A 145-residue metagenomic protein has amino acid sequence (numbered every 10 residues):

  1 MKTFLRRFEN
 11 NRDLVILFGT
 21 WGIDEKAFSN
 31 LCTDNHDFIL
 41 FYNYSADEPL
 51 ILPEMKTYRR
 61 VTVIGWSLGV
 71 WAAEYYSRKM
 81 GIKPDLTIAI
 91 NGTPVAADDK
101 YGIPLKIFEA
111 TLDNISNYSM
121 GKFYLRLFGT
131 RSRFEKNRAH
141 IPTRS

Functional and structural regions predicted by a protein language model:
M1-P49: Conserved HGGG/HGGXW glycine-rich cap/lid loop of the alpha/beta-hydrolase fold
I16, I39, T62, I88-I90: Hydrophobic/aromatic beta-strand patches that form the interior of the parallel beta-sheet core in alpha/beta enzyme
N30, Y75-K79: Active-site signature of alpha/beta-hydrolase-fold catalytic machinery across serine- and Asp/Cys-nucleophile hydrolases
L52-R60: Gly/Ser-rich "nucleophile elbow"/oxyanion-hole loop immediately N-terminal to the catalytic nucleophile in hydrolases
I64-A73: Gly/Ala-rich beta-loop-alpha elbow adjacent to hydrolase catalytic centers
S67, T93-A96, G129: Short, flexible active-site-adjacent loop segments at beta-strand->alpha-helix junctions, enriched in small/polar
R78-N114, P142: Flexible "cap/lid" loop of the alpha/beta hydrolase fold
N117-S145: Conserved alpha/beta-hydrolase catalytic His-Asp/Glu region
